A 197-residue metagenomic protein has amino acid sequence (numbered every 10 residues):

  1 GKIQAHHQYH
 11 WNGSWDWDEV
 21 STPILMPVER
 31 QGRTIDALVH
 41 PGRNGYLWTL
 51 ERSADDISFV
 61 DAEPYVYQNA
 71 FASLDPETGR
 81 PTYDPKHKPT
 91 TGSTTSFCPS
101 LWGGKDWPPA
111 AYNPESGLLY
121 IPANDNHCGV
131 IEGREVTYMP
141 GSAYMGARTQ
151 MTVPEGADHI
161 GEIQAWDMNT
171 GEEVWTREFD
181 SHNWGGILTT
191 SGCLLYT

Functional and structural regions predicted by a protein language model:
G1-K2, D55-I57, G117, G171: Short coil/turn linkers that define WD40 beta-propeller blade boundaries
A5-L25, E63-P109, T137-R148, A157-I160 (+1 more regions): Extracytoplasmic beta-rich repeat domains
I24-D56, V60-Y65, G92-S96: Phosphate/diphosphate-binding loops
I35-D36, G117, G192-C193: Short coil/turn segments that connect the beta-strands within blades of beta-propeller domains
H40-R43, E155-H159: Short, solvent-exposed loop/turn segments at conserved positions within beta-propeller repeat blades
Y46, E162-Q164: A short loop-to-beta-strand structural motif that recurs across blades of beta-propeller domains
C98-M139, D158, A165-E172: Long hydrophobic segments that form regular secondary structure
Y196-T197: Conserved small/polar residues in nucleotide/adenosyl-binding loops
